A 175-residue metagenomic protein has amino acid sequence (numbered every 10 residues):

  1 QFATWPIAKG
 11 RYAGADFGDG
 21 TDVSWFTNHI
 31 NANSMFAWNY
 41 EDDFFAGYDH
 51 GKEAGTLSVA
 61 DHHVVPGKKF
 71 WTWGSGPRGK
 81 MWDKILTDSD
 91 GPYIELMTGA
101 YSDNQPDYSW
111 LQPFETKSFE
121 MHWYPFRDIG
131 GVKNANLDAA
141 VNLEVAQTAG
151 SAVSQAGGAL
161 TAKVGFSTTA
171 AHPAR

Functional and structural regions predicted by a protein language model:
Q1, F114, M121, A152-A156 (+1 more regions): Buried hydrophobic-core signal for structured, non-transmembrane domains
Q1-T116, Y124: A contiguous, surface-exposed recognition patch within enzymatic or periplasmic domains that forms
S118-K133: A general sequence property marking short-to-moderate contiguous segments in secreted/outer-membrane adhesion
I129-A170: Surface beta-strand/loop "capping" patches
H172-A174: Short beta-strand/loop motifs in extracellular/secreted proteins, especially within beta-sandwich accessory domains
